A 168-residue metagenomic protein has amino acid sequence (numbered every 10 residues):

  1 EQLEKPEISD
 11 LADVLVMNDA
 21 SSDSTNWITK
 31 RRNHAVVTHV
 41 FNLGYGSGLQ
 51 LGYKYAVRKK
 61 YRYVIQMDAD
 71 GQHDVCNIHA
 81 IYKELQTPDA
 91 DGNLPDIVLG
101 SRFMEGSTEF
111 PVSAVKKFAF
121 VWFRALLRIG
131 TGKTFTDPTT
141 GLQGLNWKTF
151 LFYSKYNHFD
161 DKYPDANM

Functional and structural regions predicted by a protein language model:
E1-E7: Short, well-formed alpha-helical segments that are part of the catalytic scaffolds of diverse glycosyltransferases
L11-L15, N26-K59: Conserved donor nucleotide-binding strand/loop of the catalytic core
N18-N26, G71: A conserved acidic beta->alpha catalytic loop
H34, R62, D96: Conserved acidic residues
G44-L49, Y53, Q72, C76 (+1 more regions): Conserved catalytic loops of nucleotide-sugar-dependent glycosyltransferases that act on lipid-linked
Y61-Q72: Short beta-strand-to-loop acidic/aromatic patch adjacent to the donor-nucleotide binding site
C76-S101: Conserved donor-nucleotide/metal-binding helix-loop-beta segment in metal-dependent transferases, i.e., the alpha-helix
V98-P111: Short beta-strand-to-loop element that shapes/binds the nucleotide-sugar donor at the catalytic cleft/hinge
